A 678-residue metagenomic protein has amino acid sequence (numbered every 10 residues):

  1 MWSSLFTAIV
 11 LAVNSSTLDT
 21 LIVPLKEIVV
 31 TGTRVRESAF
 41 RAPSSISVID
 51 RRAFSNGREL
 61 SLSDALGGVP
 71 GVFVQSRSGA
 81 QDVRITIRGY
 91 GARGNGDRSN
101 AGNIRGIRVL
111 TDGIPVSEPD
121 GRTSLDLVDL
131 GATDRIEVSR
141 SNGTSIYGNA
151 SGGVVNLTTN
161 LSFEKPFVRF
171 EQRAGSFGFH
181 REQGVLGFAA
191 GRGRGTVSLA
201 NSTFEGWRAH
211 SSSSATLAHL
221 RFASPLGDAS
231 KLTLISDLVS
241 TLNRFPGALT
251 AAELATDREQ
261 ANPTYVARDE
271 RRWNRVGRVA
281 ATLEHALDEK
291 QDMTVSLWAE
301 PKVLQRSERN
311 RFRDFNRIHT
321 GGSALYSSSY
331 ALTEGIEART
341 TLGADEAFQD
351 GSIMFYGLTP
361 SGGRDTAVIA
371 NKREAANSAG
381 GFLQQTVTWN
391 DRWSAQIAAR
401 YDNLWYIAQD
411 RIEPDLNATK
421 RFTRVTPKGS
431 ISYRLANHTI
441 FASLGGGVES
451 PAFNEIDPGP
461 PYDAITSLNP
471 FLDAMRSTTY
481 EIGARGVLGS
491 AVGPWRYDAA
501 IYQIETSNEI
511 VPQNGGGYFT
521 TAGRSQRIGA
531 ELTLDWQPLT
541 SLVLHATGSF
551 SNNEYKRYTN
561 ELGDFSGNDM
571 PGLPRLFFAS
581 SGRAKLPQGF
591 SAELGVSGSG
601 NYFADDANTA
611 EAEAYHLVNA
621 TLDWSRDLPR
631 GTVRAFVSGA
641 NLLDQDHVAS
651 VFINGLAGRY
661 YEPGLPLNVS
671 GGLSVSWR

Functional and structural regions predicted by a protein language model:
P24-G57, Q81-T86, I107: N-terminal periplasmic "start-of-domain" segments of outer-membrane beta-barrel proteins
S63-I114: Extracytoplasmic beta-strand/coil segments of soluble accessory domains associated with Gram-negative outer-membrane
D97-A101, G106-I107, G113-R140: Short acidic/polar hinge/loop motifs at secondary-structure boundaries that mediate gating or recognition
F167-R169, A174-T203, R208-P246, R271-D288 (+3 more regions): Transmembrane beta-barrel wall of Gram-negative outer-membrane proteins
P225-V239, D269-R411, R434, V492-I501 (+2 more regions): Face-selective signature of the C-terminal outer-membrane beta-barrel domain
D292-Q305, R434, T439-G445, D473-I528 (+3 more regions): Membrane-embedded beta-barrel scaffold of Gram-negative outer-membrane proteins
D391, A395, N403, P494-T506 (+2 more regions): Gram-negative outer-membrane beta-barrel transporters
V448, G589, G598-F603, W624-R678: C-terminal beta-signal and adjacent terminal beta-strands/loops of Gram-negative outer-membrane beta-barrel proteins
